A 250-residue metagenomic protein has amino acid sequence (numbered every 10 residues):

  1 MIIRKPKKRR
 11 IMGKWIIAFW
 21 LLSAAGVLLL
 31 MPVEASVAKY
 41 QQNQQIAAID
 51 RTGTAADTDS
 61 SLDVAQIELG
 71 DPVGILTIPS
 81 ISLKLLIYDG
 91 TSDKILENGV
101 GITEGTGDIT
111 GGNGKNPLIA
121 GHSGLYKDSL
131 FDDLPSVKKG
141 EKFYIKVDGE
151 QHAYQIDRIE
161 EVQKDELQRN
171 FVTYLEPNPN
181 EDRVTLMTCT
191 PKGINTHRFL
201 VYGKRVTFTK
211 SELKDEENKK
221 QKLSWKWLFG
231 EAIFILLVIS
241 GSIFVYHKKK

Functional and structural regions predicted by a protein language model:
I2, K8-L228: Solvent-exposed, non-transmembrane regions of membrane-associated and secreted proteins
K214-K250: C-terminal single-pass membrane-anchor helix
